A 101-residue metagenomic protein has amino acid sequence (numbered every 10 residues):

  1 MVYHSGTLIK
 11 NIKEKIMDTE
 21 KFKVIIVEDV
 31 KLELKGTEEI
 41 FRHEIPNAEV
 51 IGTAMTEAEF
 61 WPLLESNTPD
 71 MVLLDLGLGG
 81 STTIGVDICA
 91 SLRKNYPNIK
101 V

Functional and structural regions predicted by a protein language model:
M1-I25: Non-catalytic signal-transmission and effector/linker regions of two-component phosphorelay proteins
M17-I25, F60-S66, L76: N-terminal/domain-start segments enriched in small and hydrophobic, helix-friendly residues, covering either
K23, E49-V50, T68-D70, K100: Structural signature of beta-strand start/N-cap positions in the alpha/beta core of ABC transporter nucleotide-binding
V30-E57: Two-component/phosphorelay signaling modules centered on CheY-like receiver
L34, G80-S81: Conserved protein kinase catalytic core
E38, T53-M71, G79: Acidic, metal-coordinating helix/loop segments flanking the phosphotransfer/catalytic sites of two-component signaling
P62, T82-N98: Short amphipathic alpha-helix used as the core "switch/output" element in two-component signaling
